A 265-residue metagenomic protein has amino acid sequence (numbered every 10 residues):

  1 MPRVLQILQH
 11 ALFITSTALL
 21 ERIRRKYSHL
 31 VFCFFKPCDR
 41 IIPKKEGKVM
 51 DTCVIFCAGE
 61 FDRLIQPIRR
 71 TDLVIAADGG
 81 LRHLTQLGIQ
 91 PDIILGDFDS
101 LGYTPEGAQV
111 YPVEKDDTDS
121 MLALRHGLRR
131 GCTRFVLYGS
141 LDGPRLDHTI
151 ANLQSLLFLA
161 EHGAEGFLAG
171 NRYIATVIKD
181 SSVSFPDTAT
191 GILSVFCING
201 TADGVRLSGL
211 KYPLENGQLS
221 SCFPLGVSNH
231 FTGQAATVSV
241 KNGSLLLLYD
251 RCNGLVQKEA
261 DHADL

Functional and structural regions predicted by a protein language model:
M1-A11, F32: N-terminal amphipathic/hydrophobic targeting modules at extreme N-termini, encompassing cleavable Sec/SRP-type signal
F13, Y27, F32-F35: Aromatic (phenylalanine/tyrosine) cluster motif
R22, C38-I41, E46: Short, positively charged and aromatic/hydrophobic N-terminal segments
M50-T104: N-terminal beta-strand-loop-alpha-helix module at the start of alpha/beta ligand-binding or catalytic domains
Q109-R130: Short phosphate-binding loop-to-helix
L146-L157: Short Gly/Thr/Asp-enriched flexible loops that form oxyanion-binding sites at enzyme active sites
F158-I174: Short, acidic/small-residue loops that bind anionic groups at enzyme active sites
Y173, I178-L265: Long, charged alpha-helical interface segments
